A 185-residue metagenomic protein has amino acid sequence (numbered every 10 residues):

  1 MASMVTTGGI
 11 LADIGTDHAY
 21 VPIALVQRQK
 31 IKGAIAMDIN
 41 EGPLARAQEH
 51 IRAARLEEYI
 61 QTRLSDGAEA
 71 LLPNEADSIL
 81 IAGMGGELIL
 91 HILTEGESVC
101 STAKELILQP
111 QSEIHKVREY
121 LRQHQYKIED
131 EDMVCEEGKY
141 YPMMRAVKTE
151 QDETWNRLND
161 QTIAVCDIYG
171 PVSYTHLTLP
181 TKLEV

Functional and structural regions predicted by a protein language model:
M1-T7: Conserved alpha-helix/loop element of class I SAM-dependent methyltransferases that forms part of the SAM/SAH-binding
G9-G15: Conserved class I S-adenosyl-L-methionine
H18-Q29: Conserved SAM-binding loop of SAM-dependent methyltransferases across substrates and taxa, primarily the Class I
N40: Conserved SAM/SAH-binding beta-strand->alpha-helix loop
L44-A45: Short alpha-helix immediately C-terminal to the canonical SAM-binding loop
Q48-P73: S-adenosyl-L-methionine
V99-R145: C-terminal substrate-binding/active-site "lid" region of AdoMet-derived donor-dependent transferases
T175-T181: Conserved small/polar residues in nucleotide/adenosyl-binding loops
